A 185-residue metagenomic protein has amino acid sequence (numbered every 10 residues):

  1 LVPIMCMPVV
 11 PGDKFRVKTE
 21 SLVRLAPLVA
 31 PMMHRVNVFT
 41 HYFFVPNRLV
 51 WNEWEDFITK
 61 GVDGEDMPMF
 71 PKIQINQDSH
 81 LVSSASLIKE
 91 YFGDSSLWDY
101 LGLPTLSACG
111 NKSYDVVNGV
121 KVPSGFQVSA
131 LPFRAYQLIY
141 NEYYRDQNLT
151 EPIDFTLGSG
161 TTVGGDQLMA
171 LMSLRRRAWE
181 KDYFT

Functional and structural regions predicted by a protein language model:
L1-T185: Intrinsically disordered, low-complexity segments
